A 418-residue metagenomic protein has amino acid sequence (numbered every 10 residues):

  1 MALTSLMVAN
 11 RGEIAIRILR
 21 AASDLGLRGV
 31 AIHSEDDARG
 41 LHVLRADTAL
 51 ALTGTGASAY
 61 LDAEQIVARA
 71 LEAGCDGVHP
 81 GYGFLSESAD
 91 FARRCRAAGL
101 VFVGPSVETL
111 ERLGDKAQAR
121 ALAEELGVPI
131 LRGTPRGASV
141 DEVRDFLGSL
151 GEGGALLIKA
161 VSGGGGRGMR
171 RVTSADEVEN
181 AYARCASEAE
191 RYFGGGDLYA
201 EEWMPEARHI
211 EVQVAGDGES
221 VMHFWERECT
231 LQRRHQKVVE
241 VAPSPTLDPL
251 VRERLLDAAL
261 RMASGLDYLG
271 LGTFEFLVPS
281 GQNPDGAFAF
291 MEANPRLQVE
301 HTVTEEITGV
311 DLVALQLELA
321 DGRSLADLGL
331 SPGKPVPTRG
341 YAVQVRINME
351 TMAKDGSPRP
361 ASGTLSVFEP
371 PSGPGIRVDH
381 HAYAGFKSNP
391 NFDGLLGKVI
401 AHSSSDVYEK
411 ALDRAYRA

Functional and structural regions predicted by a protein language model:
A2-L3, M7-G29, H33-E35, A49-A51 (+8 more regions): ATP-dependent carboxylate activation and anion-phosphoryl transfer catalytic cores that bind Mg-ATP to form
N10, G56-P129: Conserved N-proximal alpha/beta basic substrate-recognition cap immediately N-terminal to, or forming the N-lobe
I32-T48, E87-A89, K116-A119: Short, glycine/polar-rich helix-capping loops at beta-to-alpha or helix-loop-helix junctions that flank or form
E35-D37, R136-E142, P205-A207: Short acidic loop-to-helix transition motifs that present clustered carboxylates
A49-T53, T134-S139, V172: Short acidic-hydrophobic, aromatic-tinged amphipathic segments that line or gate anion-handling sites
D62, D115, S139-V140, S174 (+1 more regions): Acidic/polar helix N-cap motif
R96, L100-V161, G166-G168: A conserved helix-loop-beta module that forms one wall/lid of the active-site cleft in ATP-utilizing catalytic domains
